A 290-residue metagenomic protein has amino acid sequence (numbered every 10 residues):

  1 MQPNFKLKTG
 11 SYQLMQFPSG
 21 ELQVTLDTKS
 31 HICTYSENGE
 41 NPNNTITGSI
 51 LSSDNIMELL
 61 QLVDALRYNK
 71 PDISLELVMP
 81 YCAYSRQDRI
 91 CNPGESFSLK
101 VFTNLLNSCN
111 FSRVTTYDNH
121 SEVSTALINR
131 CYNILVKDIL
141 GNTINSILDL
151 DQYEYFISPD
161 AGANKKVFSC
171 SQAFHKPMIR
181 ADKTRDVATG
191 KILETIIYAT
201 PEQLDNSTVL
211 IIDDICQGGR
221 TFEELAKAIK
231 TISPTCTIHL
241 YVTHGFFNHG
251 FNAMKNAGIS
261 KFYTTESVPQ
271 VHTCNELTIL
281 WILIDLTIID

Functional and structural regions predicted by a protein language model:
M1-D290: PRPP-associated nucleotide enzymes
